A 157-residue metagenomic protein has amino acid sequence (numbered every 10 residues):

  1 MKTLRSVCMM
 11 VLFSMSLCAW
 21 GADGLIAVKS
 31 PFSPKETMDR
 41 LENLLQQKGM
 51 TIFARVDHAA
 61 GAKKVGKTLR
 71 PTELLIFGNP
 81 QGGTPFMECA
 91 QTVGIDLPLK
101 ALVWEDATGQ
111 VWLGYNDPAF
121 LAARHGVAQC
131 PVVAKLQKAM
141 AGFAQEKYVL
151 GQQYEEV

Functional and structural regions predicted by a protein language model:
M1-C8: Bacterial N-terminal signal peptides that target proteins for export
S14-C18: N-terminal signal peptide c-region/cleavage motif recognized by signal peptidases
W20-G49, Q145-V157: Terminal, regulation- and interaction-focused segments at domain boundaries
P31-E36, F53, V127-A134: Soluble non-cytosolic domains of exported or imported proteins
Q46, M50-L99, V103: Compact, glycine-rich, soluble single-domain proteins
K100-G126, C130: Beta-strand/loop substructures that line and gate deep hydrophobic ligand-binding cavities in soluble
P118-V157: C-terminal partner/receptor-binding element of secreted or periplasmic proteins
